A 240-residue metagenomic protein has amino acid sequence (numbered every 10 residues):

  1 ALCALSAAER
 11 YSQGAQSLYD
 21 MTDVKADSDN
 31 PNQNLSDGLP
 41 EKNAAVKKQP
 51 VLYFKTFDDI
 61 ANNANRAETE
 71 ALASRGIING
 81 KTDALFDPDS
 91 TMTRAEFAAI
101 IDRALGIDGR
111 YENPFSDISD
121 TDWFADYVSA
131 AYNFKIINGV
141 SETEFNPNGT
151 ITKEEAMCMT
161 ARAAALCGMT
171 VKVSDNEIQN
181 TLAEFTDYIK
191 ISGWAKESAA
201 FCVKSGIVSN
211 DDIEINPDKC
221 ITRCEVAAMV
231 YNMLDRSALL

Functional and structural regions predicted by a protein language model:
A4-Y11, I100, M159, M229: Core register positions within helices of long alpha-helical scaffolds
G14-R66, S74-R75, N79-Y127, F134-E154 (+3 more regions): Feature responds to low-complexity, polar/acidic, surface-exposed segments characteristic of secreted/exported proteins
A199: Catalytic cores of secreted/periplasmic or lumenal enzymes
